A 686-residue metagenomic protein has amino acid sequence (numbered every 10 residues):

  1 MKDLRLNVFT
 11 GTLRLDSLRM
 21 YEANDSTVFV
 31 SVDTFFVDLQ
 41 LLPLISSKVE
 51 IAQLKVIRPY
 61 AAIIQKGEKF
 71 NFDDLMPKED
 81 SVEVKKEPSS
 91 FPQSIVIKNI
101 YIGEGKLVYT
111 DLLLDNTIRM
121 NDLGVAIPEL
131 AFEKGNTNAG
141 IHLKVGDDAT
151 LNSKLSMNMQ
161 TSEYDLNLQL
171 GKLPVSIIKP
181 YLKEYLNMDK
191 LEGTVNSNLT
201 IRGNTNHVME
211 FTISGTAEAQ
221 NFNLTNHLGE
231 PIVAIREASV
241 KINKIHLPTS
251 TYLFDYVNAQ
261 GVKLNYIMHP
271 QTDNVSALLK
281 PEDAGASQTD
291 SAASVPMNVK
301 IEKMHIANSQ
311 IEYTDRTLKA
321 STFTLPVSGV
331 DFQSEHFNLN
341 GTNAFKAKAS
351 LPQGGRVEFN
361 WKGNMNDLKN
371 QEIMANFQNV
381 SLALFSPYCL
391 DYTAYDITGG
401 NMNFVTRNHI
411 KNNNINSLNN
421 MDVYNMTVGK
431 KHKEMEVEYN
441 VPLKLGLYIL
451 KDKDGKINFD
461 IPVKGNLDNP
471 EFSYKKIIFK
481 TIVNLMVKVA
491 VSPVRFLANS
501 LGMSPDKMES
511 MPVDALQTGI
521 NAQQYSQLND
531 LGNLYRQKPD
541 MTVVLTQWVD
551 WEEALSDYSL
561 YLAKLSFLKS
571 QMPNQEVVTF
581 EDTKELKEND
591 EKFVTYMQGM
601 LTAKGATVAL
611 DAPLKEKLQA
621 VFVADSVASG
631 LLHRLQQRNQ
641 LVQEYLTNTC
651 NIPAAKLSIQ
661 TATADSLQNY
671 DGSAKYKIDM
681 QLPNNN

Functional and structural regions predicted by a protein language model:
K2-S17: Short extracytoplasmic
L15, F35, L54, I102 (+14 more regions): Buried hydrophobic packing residues in well-ordered domains
S17-I127, M159, V208, L224-E237 (+3 more regions): Secondary-structure transition motifs
D25-L39, L114-V125, K144-S153, S176-I201 (+8 more regions): Amphipathic hydrophobic-ligand
E79-L182, D189, G285-L384, V463-G465 (+1 more regions): Elongated, acidic membrane-bridging lipid-handling scaffolds and related periplasm/extracellular "bridge/tunnel" systems
E210-L224, V380: Surface-exposed extracellular loop regions of Gram-negative outer-membrane beta-barrel proteins
S250, D255, M297-V299, Y395-T398 (+2 more regions): Extended terminal
